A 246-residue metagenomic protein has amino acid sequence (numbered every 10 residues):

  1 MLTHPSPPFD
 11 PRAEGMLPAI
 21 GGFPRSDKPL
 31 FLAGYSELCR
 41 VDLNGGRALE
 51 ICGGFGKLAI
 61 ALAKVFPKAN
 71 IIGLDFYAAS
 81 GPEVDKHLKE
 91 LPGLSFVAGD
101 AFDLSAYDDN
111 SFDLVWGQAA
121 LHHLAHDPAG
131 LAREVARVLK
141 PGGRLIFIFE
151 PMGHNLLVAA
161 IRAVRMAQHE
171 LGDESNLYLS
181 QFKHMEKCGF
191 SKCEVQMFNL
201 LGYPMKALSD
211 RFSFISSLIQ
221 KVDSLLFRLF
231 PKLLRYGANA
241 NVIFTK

Functional and structural regions predicted by a protein language model:
M1-D42: Conserved class I S-adenosyl-L-methionine
G45-G54: Conserved class I S-adenosyl-L-methionine
F55-D103: Class I SAM-dependent methyltransferase SAM/SAH-binding core
W116: A conserved beta-strand element that flanks and buttresses the S-adenosyl-L-methionine
A129-P141: A short glycine-rich, Lys/Arg-flanked "PGG" loop and its adjoining helix->strand segment in the class I
I146-H169: Conserved class I S-adenosyl-L-methionine
R162, M197-K246: A C-terminal cap/extension of S-adenosyl-L-methionine-dependent methyltransferases that defines the acceptor-substrate
D173-G189: Short alpha-helix
